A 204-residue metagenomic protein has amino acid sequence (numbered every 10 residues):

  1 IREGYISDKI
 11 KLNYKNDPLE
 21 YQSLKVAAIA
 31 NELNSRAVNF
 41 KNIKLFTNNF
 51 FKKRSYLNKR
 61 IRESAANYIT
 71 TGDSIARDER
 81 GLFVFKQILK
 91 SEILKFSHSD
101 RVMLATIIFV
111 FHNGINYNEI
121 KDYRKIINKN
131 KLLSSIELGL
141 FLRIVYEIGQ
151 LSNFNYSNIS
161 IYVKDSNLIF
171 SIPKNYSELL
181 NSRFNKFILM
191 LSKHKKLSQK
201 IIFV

Functional and structural regions predicted by a protein language model:
I1-S152, K164-L168, E178: Helical "lid/coupling" subdomains associated with nucleotide-phosphate turnover
L151-I201: Low-complexity, glycine/alanine/valine/leucine- and proline-rich hydrophobic stretches
